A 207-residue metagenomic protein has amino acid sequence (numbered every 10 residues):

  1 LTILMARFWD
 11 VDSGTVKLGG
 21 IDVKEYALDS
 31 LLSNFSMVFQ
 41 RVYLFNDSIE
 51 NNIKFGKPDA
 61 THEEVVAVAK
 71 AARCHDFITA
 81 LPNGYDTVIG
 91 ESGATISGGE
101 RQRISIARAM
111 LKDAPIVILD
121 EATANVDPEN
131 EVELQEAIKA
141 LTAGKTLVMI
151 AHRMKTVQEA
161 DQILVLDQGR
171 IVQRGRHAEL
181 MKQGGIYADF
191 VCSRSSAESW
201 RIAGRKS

Functional and structural regions predicted by a protein language model:
T2-F8, D29-R41, I49-N52, E63-C74 (+1 more regions): ABC-family ATPase nucleotide-binding domain "signature/switch" substructure
D12-T15, Q168: Conserved coupling/switch loops of ABC nucleotide-binding domains, chiefly the family-specific signature
G14-I21, L31: Conserved ABC transporter NBD signature motif
N46: The conserved phosphate-sensing helix
I53, K57-P58: A short, conserved alpha-helical patch in the ABC ATPase nucleotide-binding domain that forms the NBD-TMD coupling
K182-S207: C-terminal boundary and immediately downstream tail of ABC-type ATPase nucleotide-binding domains
